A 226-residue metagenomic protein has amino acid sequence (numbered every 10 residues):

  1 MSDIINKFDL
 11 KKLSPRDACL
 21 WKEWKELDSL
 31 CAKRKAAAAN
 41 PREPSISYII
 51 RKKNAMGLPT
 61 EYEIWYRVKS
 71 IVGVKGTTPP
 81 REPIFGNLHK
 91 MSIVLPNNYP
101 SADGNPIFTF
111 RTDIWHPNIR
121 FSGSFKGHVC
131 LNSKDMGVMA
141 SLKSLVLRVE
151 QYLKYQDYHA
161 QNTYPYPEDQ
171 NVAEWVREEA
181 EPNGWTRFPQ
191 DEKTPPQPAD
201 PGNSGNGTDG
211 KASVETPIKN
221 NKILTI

Functional and structural regions predicted by a protein language model:
M1-L88, N98-I226: UBC/E2-like fold recognition across ubiquitin and ubiquitin-like conjugation systems, capturing catalytically active
L95: Short, conserved beta-strand/beta-arch hydrophobic-aromatic motifs that form part of recognition grooves or interface
